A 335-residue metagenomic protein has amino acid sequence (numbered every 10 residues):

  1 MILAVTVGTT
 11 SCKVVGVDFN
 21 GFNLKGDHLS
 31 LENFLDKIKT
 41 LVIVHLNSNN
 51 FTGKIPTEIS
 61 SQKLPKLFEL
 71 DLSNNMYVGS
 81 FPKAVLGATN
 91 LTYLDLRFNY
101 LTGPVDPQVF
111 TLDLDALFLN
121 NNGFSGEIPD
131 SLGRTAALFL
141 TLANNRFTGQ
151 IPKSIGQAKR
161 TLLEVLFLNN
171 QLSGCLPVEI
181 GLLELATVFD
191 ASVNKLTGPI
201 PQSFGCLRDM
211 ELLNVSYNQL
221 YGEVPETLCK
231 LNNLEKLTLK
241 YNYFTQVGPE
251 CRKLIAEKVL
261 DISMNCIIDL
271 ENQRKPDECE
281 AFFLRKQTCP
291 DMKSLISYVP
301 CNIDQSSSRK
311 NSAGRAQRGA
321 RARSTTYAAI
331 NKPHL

Functional and structural regions predicted by a protein language model:
M1-A4, E280-D304, A322, T326-Y327: Surface-exposed cap/linker segments adjacent to membranes
M1-N33, N272-K275, A329-N331, L335: LRR flanking "cap" motifs
S11, K37-L41, S61-L67, L86-L91 (+9 more regions): Leucine-rich repeat
F22, N49, L72-N75, L96-N99 (+7 more regions): Consensus "Asn ladder" position of solenoid repeat domains
H28-D36, I55-S60, V78-K83, T102-P107 (+6 more regions): The feature encodes a structural signal of leucine-rich repeats
N33-S125, D130-S131: A generic tandem-repeat structural signature
L207, E211-I296: Leucine-rich repeat domain C-terminal region
